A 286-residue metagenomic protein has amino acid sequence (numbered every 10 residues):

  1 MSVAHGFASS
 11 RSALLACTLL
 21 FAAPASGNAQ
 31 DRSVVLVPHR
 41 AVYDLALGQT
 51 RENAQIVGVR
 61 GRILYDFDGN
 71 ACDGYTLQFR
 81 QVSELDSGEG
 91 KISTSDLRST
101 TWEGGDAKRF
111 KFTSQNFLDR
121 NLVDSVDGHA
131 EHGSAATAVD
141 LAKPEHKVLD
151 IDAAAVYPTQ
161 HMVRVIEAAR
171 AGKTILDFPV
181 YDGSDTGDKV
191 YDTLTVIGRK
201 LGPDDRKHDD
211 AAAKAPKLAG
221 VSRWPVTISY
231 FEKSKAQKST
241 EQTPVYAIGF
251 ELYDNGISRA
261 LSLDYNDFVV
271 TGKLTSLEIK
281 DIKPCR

Functional and structural regions predicted by a protein language model:
S2-L14: Bacterial N-terminal signal peptides that target proteins for export
S12-A23: Bacterial N-terminal signal peptides
G27-G74, Q78-I92: N-terminal cleavable signal peptides for secretion/export
D31-V37, D66-Y75, W102-K108, L218-G220 (+1 more regions): A short, structured loop/turn motif at beta-sheet edges
A41-Y43, G61-I63, L77-F79, L97-S99 (+3 more regions): Hydrophobic residues positioned within well-ordered beta-strands of beta-sheet architectures
G61-D68, D96-E103, G128-A130, I248-E251: Hydrophobic/aromatic beta-strand elements that line small-molecule binding cavities or substrate pockets in beta-rich
F79-E131: Hydrophobic/aromatic-rich structural module bridging two neighboring secondary-structure elements via a short loop
T113-R286: Mature, soluble, non-transmembrane domains
